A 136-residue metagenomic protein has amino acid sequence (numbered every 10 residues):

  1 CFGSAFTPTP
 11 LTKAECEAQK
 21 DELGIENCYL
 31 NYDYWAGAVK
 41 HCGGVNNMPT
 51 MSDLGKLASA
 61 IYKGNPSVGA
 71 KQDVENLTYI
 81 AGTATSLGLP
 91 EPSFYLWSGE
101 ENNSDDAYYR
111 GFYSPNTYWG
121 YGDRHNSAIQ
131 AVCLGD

Functional and structural regions predicted by a protein language model:
C1-N47, D105-Y108, S127-Q130, L134: Extracellular adhesion/carbohydrate-recognition regions
W35-V45, M51-G120: An exposed tryptophan-centered "aromatic clamp" motif
Y113-D136: Disulfide-stabilized, aromatic/cysteine-rich ligand-recognition loop
